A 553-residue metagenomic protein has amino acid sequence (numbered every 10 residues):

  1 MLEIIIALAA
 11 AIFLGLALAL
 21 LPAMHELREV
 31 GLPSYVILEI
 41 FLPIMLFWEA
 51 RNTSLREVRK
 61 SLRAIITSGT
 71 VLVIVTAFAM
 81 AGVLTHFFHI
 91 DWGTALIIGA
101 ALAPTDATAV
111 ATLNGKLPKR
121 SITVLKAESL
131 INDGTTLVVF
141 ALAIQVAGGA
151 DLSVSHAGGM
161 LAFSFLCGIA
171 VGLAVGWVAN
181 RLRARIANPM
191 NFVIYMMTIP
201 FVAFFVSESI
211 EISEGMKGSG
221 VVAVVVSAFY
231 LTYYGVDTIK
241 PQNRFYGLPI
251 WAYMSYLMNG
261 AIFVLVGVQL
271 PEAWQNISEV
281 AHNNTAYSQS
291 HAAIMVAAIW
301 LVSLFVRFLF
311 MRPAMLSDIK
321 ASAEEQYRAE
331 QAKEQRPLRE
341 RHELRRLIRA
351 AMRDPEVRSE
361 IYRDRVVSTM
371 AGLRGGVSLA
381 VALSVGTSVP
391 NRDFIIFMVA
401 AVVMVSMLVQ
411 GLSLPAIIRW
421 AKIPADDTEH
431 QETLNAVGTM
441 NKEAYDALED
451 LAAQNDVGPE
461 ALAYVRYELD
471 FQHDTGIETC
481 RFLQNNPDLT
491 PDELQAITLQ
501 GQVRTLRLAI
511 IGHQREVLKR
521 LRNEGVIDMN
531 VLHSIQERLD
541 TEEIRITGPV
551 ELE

Functional and structural regions predicted by a protein language model:
M1-E432, D450, H513, L518-R538 (+1 more regions): Transmembrane helical cores of multi-pass secondary ion antiporters/exchangers
I423-E553: Cytosolic C-terminal regulatory domains/tails of membrane transporters and channels
